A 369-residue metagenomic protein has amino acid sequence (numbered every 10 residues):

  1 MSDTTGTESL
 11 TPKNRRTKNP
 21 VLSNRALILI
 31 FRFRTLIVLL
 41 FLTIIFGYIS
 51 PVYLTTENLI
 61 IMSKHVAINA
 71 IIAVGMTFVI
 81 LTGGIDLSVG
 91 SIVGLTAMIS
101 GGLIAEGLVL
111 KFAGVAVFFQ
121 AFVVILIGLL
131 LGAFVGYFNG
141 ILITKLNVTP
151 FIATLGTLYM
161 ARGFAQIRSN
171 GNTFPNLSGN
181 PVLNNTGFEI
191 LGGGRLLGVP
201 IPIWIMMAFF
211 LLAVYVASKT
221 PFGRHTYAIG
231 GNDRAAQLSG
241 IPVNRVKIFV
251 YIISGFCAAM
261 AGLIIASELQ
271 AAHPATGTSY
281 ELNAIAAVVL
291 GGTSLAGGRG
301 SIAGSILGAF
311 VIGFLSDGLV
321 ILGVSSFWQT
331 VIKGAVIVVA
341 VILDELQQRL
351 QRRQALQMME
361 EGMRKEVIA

Functional and structural regions predicted by a protein language model:
M1-I44, L238, P242-R245, L319-A369: Cytosolic-side transmembrane-helix boundaries in multi-pass membrane proteins
T35-Y48, M76, L129-G132, L158-F164 (+5 more regions): Hydrophobic core segments of alpha-helical transmembrane domains in multi-pass membrane transport and ion-translocation
T43-L110, I141-V148, G292-I302, A335: Single transmembrane alpha-helix segments in multi-pass membrane proteins
P51-I61, L108, A165-R168, N172-P175 (+4 more regions): Inter-helical junctions in multi-pass inner-membrane proteins, predominant in energy-converting antiporter-like
L108-L158, G308: Alpha-helical transmembrane segments within multi-pass membrane transporters and channels
Q120-G128, G132-N139, I143, L197-H273 (+1 more regions): Helix-loop-helix "hairpin" substructures at the membrane interface of multi-pass membrane proteins
F122, F151-K219, V246-F249, E268-G277 (+1 more regions): Transmembrane helix-bundle core of multi-pass membrane transporters and related energy-transducing complexes
A258, E268-G334: Transmembrane alpha-helical segments in multi-pass inner-membrane proteins
